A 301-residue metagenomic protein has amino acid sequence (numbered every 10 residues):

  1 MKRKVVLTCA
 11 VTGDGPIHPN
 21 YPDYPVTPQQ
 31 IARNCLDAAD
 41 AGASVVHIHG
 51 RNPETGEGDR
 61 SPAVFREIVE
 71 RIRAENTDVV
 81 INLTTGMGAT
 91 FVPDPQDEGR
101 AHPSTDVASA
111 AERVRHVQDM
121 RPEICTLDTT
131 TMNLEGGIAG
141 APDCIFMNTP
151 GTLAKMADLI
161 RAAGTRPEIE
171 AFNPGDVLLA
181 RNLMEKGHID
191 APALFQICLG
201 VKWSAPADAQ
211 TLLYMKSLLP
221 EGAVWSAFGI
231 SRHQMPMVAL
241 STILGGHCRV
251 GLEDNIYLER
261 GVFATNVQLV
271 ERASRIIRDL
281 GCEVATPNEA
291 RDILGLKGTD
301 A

Functional and structural regions predicted by a protein language model:
M1-D23, M87-G88, P93-E98, D128-G140: N-terminal small/glycine-rich loop or linker at the start of catalytic domains across soluble metabolic enzymes
C9, G56-T85, L153-A162, M215-G222 (+1 more regions): Alpha-helix-loop-beta-strand connector modules within alpha/beta enzyme cores
P19, S44-I68, C198-L199, W203 (+1 more regions): Glycine-rich, proline-tolerant flexible connector loops at the mouths of alpha/beta enzymes
I31, A38, H49, C125 (+3 more regions): Conserved, mostly hydrophobic/aromatic
V45, V79-N82, E170, L280-E289: Flexible, glycine/charged-enriched surface loops at secondary-structure junctions
D59-R71, I81-R113, N133, P192 (+1 more regions): N-terminal active-site wall of soluble small-molecule enzyme domains
I124-E253, F263-A264, Q268: Catalytic alpha/beta core domains of metabolic enzymes, predominantly
R275-A301: Mid-to-C-terminal alpha-helical segments outside catalytic/metal-binding sites
